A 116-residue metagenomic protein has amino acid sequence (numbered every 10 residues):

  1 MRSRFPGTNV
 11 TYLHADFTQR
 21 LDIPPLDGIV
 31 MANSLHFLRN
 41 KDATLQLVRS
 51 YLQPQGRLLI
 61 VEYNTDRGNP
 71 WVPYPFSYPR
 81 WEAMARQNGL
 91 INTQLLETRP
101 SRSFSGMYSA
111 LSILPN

Functional and structural regions predicted by a protein language model:
M1: Conserved SAM-binding loop
F5-F17: Conserved SAM-binding strand-loop segment of SAM-dependent methyltransferases
T18-I29: A short acidic, Gly/Pro-enriched loop at the edge of an enzyme's catalytic core that lines a small-molecule cofactor
D27-K41: A short SAM/SAH-binding and catalytic strip from SAM-dependent methyltransferases
D42-R57: A short glycine-rich, Lys/Arg-flanked "PGG" loop and its adjoining helix->strand segment in the class I
R57-Q87: Conserved class I S-adenosyl-L-methionine
G89, E97-N116: Core SAM-dependent methyltransferase catalytic element
